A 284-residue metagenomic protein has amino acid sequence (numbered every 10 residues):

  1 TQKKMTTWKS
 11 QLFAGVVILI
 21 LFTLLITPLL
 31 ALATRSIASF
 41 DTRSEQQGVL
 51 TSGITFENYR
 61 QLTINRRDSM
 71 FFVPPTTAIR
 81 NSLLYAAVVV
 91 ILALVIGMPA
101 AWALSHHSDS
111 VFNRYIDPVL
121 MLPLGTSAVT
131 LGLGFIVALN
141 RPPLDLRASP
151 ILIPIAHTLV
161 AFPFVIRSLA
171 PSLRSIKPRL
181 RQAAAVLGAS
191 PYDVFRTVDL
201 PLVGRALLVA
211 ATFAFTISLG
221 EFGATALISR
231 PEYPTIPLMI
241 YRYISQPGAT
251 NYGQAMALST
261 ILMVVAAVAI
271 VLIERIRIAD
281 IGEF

Functional and structural regions predicted by a protein language model:
T1, T6-S10, S36-Q46, G53-M70 (+3 more regions): Interhelical loop and adjacent transmembrane-helix boundary motif in polytopic membrane transport permeases
T1-M5, T42-G53, I64, F72-T76 (+4 more regions): Membrane-interfacial helix termini and adjacent extracytoplasmic/periplasmic loops of multi-pass transporters
K3-A31, R114-I116: N-terminal signal-anchor/first transmembrane alpha helix
V16-L30, L122, T126, L159 (+4 more regions): Transmembrane alpha-helices
T27-L30, T34-I37, V95-A100, L133 (+4 more regions): Membrane-embedded alpha-helices of multi-pass transport/permease systems
I79, A103-L104, L122, R179-L187 (+1 more regions): Short hydrophobic faces within alpha-helices
A86, V90-M98, W102, H106 (+7 more regions): Hydrophobic positions within alpha-helical transmembrane segments of bacterial inner-membrane proteins
V88-L120, V137, R141, P178-L180 (+2 more regions): Transmembrane-helix boundary motif in ABC transporter permease subunits
